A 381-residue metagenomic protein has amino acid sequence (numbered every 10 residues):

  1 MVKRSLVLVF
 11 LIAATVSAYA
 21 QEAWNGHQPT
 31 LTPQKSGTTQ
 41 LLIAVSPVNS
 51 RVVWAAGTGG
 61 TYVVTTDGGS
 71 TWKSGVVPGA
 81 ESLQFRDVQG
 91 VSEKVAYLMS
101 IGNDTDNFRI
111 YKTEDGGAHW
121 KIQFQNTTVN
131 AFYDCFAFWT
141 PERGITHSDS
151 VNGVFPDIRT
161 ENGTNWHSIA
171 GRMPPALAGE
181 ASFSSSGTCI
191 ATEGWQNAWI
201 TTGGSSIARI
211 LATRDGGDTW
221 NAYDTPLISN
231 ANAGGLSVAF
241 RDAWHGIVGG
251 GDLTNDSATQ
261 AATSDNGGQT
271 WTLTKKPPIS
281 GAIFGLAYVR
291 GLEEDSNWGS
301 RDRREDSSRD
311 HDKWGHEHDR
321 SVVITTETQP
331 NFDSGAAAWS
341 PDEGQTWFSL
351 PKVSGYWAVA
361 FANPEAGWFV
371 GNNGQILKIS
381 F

Functional and structural regions predicted by a protein language model:
M1-R4: Positively charged n-region of N-terminal signal peptides that target proteins for export
V7-T15: Bacterial N-terminal signal peptides
V16-A20: Sec/Tat signal peptide C-region and signal peptidase I cleavage site
Q21-F381: Residue-level hotspots at or immediately adjacent to binding/recognition sites across diverse folds
